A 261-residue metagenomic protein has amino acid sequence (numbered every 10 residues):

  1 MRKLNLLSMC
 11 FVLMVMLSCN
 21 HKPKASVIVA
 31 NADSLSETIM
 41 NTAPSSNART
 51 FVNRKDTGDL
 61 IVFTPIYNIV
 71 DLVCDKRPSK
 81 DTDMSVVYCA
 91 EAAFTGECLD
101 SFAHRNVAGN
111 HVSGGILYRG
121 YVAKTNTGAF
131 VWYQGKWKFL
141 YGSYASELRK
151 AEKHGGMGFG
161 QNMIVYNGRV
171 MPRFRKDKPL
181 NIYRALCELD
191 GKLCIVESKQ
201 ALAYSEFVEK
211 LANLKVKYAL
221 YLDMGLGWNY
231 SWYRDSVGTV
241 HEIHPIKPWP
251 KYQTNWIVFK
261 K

Functional and structural regions predicted by a protein language model:
M1-L7: Bacterial N-terminal signal peptides that target proteins for export
M16-S18: C-terminal motif of bacterial Sec signal peptides marking the signal peptidase cleavage site
N20-V122, V196-E197: Zymogen propeptides
L99-R169: Active-site-adjacent helix-turn-beta-strand microarchitecture at beta-sheet edges that either contains or buttresses
F102-I116, D177, E188, K192-A201 (+3 more regions): Conserved, well-ordered active-site substructure
N126-T127, L180-A185, Q253-T254: Short glycine-rich loop/turn motifs
M163-A185, D190: Conserved beta-alpha junction segments in alpha/beta enzyme cores
